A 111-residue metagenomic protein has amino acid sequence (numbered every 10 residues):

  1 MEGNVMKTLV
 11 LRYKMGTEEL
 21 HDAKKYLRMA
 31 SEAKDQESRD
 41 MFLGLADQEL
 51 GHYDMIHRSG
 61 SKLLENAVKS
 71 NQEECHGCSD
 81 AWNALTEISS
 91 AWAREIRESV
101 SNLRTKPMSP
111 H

Functional and structural regions predicted by a protein language model:
M1-H111: Iron-associated oxidoreductase/ferritin-like identity signal
